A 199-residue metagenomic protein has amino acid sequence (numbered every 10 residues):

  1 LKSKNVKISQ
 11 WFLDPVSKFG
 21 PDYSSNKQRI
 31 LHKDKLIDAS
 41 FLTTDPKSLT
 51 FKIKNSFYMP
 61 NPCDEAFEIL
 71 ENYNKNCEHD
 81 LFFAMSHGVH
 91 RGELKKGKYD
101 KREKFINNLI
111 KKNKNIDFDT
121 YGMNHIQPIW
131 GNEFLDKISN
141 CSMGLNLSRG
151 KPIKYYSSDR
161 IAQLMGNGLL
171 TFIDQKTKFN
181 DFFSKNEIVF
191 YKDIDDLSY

Functional and structural regions predicted by a protein language model:
L1, F19-N186, F190: Nucleotide-sugar donor-binding catalytic core of glycosyltransferases
L1-I8: Glycosyltransferases and closely related glycan-assembly transferases that use nucleotide-activated donors
S9-Y23: A short, histidine- and acid-enriched strand-loop-helix "catalytic/donor-clamping" loop that lines the nucleotide-sugar
D193-Y199: C-terminal "capping" alpha-helix adjacent to the active site of nucleotide-linked donor transferases in cell-envelope
